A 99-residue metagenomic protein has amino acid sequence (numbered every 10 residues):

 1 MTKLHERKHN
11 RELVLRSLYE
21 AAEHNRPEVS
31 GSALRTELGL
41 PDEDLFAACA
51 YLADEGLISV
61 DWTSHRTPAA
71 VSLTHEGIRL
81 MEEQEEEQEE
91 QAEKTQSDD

Functional and structural regions predicted by a protein language model:
M1-S17: Short alpha-helical segments that sit at the start of domains
R16-E23, E85: Short, locally clustered residues in the helix-turn-helix/winged-helix DNA-binding domain
H24-E37: Short acidic, hydrophobic short linear motifs in intrinsically disordered regions
G39-D54: Short amphipathic alpha-helical interaction segments
A53-H65: A short, conserved structural fragment
H65-L73: Minor-groove-contacting beta-hairpin "wing" of winged helix-turn-helix DNA-binding domains
H75-D99: Short, amphipathic alpha-helical interaction segments positioned at domain boundaries
